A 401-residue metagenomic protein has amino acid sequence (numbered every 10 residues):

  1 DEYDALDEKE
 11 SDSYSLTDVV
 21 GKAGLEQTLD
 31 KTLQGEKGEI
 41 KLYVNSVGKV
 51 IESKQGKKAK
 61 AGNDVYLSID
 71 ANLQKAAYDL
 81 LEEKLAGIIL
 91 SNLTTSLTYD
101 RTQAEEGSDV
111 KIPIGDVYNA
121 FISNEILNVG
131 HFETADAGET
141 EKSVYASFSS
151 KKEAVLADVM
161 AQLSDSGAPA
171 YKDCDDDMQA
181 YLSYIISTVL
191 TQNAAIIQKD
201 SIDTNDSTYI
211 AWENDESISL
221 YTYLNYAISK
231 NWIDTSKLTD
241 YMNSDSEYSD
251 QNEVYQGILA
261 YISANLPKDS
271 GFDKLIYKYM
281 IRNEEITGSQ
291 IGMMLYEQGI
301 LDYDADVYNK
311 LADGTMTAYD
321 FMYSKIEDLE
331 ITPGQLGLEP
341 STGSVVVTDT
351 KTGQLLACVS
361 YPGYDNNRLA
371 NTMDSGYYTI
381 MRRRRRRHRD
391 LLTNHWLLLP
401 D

Functional and structural regions predicted by a protein language model:
D1-L399: Periplasmic/cell-envelope proteins involved in peptidoglycan metabolism and beta-lactam response
